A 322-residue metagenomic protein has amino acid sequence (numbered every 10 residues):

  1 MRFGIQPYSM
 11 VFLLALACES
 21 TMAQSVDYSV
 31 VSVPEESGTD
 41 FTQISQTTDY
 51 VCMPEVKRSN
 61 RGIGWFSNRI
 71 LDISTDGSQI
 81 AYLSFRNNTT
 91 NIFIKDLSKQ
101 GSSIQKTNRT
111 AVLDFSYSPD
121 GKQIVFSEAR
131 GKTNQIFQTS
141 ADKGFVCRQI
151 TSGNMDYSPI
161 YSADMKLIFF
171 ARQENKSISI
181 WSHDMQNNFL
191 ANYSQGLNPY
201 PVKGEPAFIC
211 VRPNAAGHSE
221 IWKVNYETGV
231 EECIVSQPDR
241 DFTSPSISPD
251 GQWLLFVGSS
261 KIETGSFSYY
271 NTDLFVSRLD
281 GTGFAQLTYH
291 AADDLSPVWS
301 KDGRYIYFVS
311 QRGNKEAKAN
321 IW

Functional and structural regions predicted by a protein language model:
M1-S9: Bacterial N-terminal signal peptides that target proteins for export
S9-E19: Bacterial N-terminal signal peptides
A23-W322: Sequence signature of WD/YWTD-type beta-propeller architectures
